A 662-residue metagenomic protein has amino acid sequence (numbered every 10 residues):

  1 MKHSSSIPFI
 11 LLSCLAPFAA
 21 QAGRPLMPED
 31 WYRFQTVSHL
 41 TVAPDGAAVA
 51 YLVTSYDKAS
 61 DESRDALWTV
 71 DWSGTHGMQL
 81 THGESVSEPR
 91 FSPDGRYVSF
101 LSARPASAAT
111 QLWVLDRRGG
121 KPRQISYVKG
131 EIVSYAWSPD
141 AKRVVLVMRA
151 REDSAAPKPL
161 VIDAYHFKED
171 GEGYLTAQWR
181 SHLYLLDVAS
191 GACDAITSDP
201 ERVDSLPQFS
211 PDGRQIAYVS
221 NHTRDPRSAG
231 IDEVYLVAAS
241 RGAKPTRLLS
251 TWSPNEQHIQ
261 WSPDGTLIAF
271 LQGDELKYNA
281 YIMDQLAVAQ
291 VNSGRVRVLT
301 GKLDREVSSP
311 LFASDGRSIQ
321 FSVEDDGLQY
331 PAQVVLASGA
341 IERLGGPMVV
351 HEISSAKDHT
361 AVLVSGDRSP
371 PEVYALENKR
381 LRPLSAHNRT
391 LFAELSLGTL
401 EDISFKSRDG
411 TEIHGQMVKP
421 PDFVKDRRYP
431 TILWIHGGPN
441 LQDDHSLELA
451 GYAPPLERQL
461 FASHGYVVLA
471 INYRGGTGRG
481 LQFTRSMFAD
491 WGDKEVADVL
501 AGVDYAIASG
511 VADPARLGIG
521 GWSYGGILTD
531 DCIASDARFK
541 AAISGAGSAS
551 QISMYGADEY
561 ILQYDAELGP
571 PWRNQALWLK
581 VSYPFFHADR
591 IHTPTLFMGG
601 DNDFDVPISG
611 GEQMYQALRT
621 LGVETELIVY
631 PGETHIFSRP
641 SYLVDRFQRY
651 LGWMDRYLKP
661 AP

Functional and structural regions predicted by a protein language model:
T41, V145-V147, S154, E169 (+7 more regions): Non-catalytic accessory segments flanking enzyme active sites
P44-D45, P93-D94, P139-D140, P211-D212 (+3 more regions): Residue-level detector of Asp-centered blade-edge/turn motifs that repeat once per structural unit in beta-propeller
G46-V49, G95-V98, V144-V145, G213-A217 (+3 more regions): Hydrophobic beta-strand positions that form the internal "hydrophobic ladder" of WD40/Gbeta-like beta-propeller blades
V53-A66, L80-S87, S99-W113, Y127-V133 (+11 more regions): A flexible loop/linker signature enriched in serine peptidases of the S9 family
D71-T75, D116-G120, D187-G191, A238-G242 (+3 more regions): Short loop/turn segments that connect beta-strands within beta-propeller blades
R427-G437: Short beta-strand element of the alpha/beta-hydrolase
E448, P454-H464, L469-P662: Active-site-proximal cap/loop segments of hydrolase catalytic domains
